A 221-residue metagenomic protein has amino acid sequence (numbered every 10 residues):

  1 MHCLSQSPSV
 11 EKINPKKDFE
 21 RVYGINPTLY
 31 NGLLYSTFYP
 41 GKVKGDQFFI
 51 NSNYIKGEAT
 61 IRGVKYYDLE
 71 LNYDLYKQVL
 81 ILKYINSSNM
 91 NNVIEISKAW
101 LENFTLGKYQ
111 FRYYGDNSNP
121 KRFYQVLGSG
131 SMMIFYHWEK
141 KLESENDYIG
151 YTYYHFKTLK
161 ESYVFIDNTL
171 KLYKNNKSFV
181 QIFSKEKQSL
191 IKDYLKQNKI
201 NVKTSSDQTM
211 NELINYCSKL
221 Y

Functional and structural regions predicted by a protein language model:
M1, K16-K17, P27-Y30, Y163-F165: Short hydrophobic/aromatic-rich motifs at helix boundaries and adjacent loops
M1-E11, L213: Bacterial Sec-dependent N-terminal signal peptides
S7-I25: Short N-terminal segments immediately surrounding and downstream of signal-peptide cleavage
R21-S52, G57: N-terminal, post-cleavage mature segments of outer-membrane and organellar outer-membrane proteins involved
F38-P40, F49-S178: Aromatic-patch recognition
I149-Y221: Mixed-charge (acidic/basic) macromolecular-recognition segments
